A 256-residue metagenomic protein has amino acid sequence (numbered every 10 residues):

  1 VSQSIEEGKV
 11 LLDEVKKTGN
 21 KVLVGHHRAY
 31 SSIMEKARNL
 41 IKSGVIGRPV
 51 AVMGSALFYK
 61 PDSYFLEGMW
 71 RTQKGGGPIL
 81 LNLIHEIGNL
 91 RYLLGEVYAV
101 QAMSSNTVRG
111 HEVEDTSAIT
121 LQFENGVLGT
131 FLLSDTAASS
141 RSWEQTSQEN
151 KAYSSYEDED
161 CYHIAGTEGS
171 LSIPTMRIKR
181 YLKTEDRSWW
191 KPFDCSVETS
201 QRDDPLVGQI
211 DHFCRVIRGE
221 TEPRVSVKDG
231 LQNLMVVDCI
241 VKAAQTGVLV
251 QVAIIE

Functional and structural regions predicted by a protein language model:
V1-H27, G44: Beta-strand-loop-alpha-helix segment that lines the small-molecule cofactor/substrate pocket of alpha/beta enzymes
G8, S31-M34, E86-I87, Q209-I210 (+1 more regions): A general structural signal for well-ordered alpha-helical segments in protein cores
K9-L12, K17, I173-P174, H212-E256: C-terminal helix-rich "cap/oligomerization" subdomain common to oxidoreductases
T18-V22, R48-V50, N125-V127: Short, well-ordered coil/turn segments that N-cap beta-strands
V22-V24, M53, F131, I173: Hydrophobic residues in well-ordered beta-strands that form the structural core
S32-E67: Rossmann-like NAD(P)H-binding beta-loop-alpha module
Y64-E157, K228: Rossmann-like dinucleotide-binding domain that binds NAD(P)(H)
G110-E114, E124-G208: NAD(P)-dinucleotide binding in Rossmann-like oxidoreductases
